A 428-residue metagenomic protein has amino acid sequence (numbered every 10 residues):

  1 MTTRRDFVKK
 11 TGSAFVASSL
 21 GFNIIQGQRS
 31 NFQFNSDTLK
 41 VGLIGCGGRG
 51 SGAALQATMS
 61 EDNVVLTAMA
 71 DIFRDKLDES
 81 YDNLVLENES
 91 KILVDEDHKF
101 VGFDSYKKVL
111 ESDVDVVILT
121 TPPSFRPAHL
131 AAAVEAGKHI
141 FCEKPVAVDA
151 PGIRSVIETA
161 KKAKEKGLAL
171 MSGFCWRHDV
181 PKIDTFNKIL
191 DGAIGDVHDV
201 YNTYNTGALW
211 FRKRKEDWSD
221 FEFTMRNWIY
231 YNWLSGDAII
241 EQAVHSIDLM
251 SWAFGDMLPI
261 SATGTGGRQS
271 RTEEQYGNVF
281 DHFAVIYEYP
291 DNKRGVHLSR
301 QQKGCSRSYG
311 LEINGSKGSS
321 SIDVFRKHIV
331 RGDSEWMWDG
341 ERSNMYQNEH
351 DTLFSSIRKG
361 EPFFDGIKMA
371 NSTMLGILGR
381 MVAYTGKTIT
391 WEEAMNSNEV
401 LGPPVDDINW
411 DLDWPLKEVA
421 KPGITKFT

Functional and structural regions predicted by a protein language model:
M1-V16: N-terminal secretory signal peptides and thylakoid transit peptides that target proteins across membranes
F15-K91, M250, K426-T428: N-terminal Rossmann-like dinucleotide-binding module
G45, R49, E165-S172, W176-G277 (+7 more regions): Predominantly a Rossmann-like dinucleotide-binding segment in NAD(P)-dependent oxidoreductases
V65-L66, E335-D339, S356-N371: Glycine- and charged-residue-rich phosphate/anionic-cofactor binding loop of Rossmann-like
E89-L119: A structured beta-alpha segment of the ubiquitous adenosine-cofactor-binding alpha/beta core
P123, P127-H178, G192: Beta-strand-loop-alpha-helix segment that lines the small-molecule cofactor/substrate pocket of alpha/beta enzymes
Q275-G277, E288-N348, E393: NAD(P)-dinucleotide binding in Rossmann-like oxidoreductases
